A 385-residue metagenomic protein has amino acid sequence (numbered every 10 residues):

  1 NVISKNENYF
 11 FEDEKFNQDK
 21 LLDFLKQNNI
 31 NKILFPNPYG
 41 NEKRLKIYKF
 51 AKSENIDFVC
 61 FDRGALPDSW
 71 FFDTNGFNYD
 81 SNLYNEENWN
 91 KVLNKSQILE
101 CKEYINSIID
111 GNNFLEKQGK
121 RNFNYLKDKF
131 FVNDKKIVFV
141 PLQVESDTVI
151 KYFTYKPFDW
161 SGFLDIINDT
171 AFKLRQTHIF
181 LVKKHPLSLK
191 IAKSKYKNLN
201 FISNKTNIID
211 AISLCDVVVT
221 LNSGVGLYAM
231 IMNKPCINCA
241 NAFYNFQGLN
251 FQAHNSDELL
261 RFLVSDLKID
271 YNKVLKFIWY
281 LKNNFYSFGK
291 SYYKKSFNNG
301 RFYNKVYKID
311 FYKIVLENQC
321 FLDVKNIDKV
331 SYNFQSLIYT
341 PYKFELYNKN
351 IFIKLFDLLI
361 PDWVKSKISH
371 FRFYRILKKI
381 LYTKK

Functional and structural regions predicted by a protein language model:
N1, R63, K135-V149, K184-H185 (+1 more regions): Short loop/turn segments at strand-loop or loop-helix junctions that form parts of catalytic or ligand-binding pockets
V2, L164-S203: Catalytic donor nucleotide-activated moiety binding site of glycosyltransferases and closely related
V2-N85: Active-site and donor-binding regions of nucleotide-sugar-utilizing enzymes
K32-L45, N204-F251: A donor-sugar binding/catalytic signature common to diverse glycosyltransferases and related nucleotide-sugar
K52-F123, S265, I269: Active-site-proximal region of nucleotide-activated glycan assembly enzymes, centered on histidine/acidic-rich loops
Q97-I109, V306-K385: Membrane-proximal basic amphipathic "stem/tether" segments
S107-Y152, K156: Active-site cores of enzymes that catalyze phosphoryl transfer or operate on phosphate-rich substrates
V225-K295: Catalytic binding pocket for nucleotide-activated donors in carbohydrate/polymer assembly enzymes
